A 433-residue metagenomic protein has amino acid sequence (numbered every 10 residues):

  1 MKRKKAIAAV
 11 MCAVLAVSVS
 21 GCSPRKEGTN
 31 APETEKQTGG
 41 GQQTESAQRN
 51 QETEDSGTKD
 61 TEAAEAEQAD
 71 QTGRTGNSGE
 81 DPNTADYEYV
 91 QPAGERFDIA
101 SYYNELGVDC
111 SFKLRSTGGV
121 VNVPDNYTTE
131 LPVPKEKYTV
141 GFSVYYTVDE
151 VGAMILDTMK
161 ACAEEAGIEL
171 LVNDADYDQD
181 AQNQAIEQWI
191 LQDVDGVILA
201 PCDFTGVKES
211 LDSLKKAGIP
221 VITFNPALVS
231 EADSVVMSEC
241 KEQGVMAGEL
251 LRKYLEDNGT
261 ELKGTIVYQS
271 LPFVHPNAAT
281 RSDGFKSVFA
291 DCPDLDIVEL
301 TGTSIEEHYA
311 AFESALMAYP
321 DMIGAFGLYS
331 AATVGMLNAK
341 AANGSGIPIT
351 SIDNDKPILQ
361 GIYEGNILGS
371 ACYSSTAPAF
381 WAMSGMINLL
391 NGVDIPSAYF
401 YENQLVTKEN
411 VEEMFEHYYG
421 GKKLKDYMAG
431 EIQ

Functional and structural regions predicted by a protein language model:
M1-S20: Sec-dependent bacterial lipoprotein signal peptides
V19-A31, G40: Bacterial lipoprotein signal-peptidase II cleavage site
G76-Y138, Q269-F273, V288-F289, A377 (+1 more regions): Hinge/cleft segment of the Venus flytrap/periplasmic-binding protein
T84-F97, S111-T129, T139-T158, C162 (+7 more regions): Extracytoplasmic "Venus flytrap"
D98, F204-E242, T265, D355-L368: Flexible loop/hinge segments that line or gate small-molecule binding clefts
Y127, P134, V236-G264, T280 (+3 more regions): Hydrophobic alpha-helical segments within soluble ligand-binding/sensing domains
V144, M159, A247-C292, I297-E299 (+2 more regions): An alpha-beta-alpha
L191, L199-K216, F285, T301-G361: Hydrophobic alpha-helical
